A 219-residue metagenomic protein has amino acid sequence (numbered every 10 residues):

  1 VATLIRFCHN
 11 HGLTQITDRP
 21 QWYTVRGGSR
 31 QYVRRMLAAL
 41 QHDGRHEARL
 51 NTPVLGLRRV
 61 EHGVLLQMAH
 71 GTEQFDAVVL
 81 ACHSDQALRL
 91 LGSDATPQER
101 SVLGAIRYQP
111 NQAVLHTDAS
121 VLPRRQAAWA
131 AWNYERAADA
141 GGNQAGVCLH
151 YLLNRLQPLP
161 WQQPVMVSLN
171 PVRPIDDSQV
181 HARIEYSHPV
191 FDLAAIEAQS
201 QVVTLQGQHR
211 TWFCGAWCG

Functional and structural regions predicted by a protein language model:
V1-R58: Active-site/ligand-binding neighborhood in enzyme catalytic cores
G12, G27, N170-V172, C214-C218: Short, loop-centered acidic/histidine patches that primarily coordinate divalent metals
A48-L50, L80, F213: A structural signal for the hydrophobic beta-strands that form the central parallel beta-sheet of Rossmann-like
T52-P189: Mid-domain catalytic core of redox enzymes that form a hydrophobic substrate pocket/lid adjacent to a catalytic redox
P174-G219: C-terminal catalytic lobe of FAD-dependent flavoproteins
